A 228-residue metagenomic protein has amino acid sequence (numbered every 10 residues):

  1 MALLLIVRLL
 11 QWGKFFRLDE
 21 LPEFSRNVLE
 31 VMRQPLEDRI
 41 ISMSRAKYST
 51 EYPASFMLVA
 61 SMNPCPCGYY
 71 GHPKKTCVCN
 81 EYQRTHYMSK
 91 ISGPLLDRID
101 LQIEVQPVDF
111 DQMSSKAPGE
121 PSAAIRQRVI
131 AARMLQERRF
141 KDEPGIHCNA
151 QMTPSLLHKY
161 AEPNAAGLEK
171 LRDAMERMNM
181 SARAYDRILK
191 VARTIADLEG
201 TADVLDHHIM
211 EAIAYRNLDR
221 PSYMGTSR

Functional and structural regions predicted by a protein language model:
M1-F16, S49: Conserved alpha-helical scaffold flanking the Walker A/P-loop in AAA+ ATPase domains
G13-K14, E20-F24: Conserved Walker B
L21, N27-V31, P35-S222, S227: Basic, amphipathic alpha-helical bundle interface domains used for macromolecular binding and assembly
